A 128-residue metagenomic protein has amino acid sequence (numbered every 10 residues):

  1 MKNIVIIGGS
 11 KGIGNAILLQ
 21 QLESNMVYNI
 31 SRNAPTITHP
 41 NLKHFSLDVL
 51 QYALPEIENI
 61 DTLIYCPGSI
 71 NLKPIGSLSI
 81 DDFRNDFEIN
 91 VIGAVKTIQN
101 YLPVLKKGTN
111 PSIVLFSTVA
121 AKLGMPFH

Functional and structural regions predicted by a protein language model:
S10, G14-L19: N-terminal Rossmann NAD(P)H-binding glycine-rich loop of SDR-like oxidoreductase domains
N25-I37: Conserved glycine-rich Rossmann-like NAD(P)H-binding loop of the short-chain dehydrogenase/reductase
I60, L105-S117: Active-site loop of short-chain dehydrogenase/reductase
P67-L72: Conserved NAD(P)H cofactor-binding loop of Rossmann-fold oxidoreductase domains
P74-I75, D82-R84: Substrate-binding pocket helix/loop in short-chain dehydrogenase/reductase
I98-Q99: A short, exposed helix-loop element centered on a Lys and neighboring polar residues
S112-H128: Catalytic loop of short-chain dehydrogenase/reductase
